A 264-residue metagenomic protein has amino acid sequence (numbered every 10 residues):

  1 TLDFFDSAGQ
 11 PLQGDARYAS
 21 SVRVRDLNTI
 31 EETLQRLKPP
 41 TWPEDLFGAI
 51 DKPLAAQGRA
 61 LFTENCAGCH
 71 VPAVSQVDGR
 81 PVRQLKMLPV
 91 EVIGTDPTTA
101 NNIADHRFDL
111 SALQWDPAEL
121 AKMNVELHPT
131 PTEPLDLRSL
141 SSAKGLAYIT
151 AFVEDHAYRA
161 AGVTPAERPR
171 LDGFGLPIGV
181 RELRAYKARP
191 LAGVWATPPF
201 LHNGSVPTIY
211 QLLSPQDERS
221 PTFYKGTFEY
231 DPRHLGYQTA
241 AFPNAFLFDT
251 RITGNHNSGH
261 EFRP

Functional and structural regions predicted by a protein language model:
T1-P264: Periplasmic c-type cytochrome electron-transfer domains
